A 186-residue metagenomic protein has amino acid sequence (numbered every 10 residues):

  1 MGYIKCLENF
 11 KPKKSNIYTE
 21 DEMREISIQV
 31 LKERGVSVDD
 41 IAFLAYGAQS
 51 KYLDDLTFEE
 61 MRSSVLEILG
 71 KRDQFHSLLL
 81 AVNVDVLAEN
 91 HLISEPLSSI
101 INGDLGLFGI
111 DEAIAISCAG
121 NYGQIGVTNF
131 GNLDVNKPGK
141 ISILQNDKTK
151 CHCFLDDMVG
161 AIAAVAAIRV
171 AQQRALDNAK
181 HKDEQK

Functional and structural regions predicted by a protein language model:
G2-K13: Acidic, low-complexity proline/glycine-rich segments
Y3-K5, M23, K182-Q185: Intrinsically disordered, low-complexity coil segments
C6, C118, C151-C153: Generic recognition of cysteine residues
N16, E20, R34, D54 (+4 more regions): Intrinsic-disorder-associated interaction segments
I17-N83: N-terminal interaction modules that seed assembly of large macromolecular complexes
F43-G47, L80-A81, I114-Y122, G160-A167: Short, hydrophobic/amphipathic alpha-helical patches that form generic packing surfaces within helical domains
E59-V135: Long, charge-patterned amphipathic interaction tracts in eukaryotic proteins
V127-K186: Glycine-rich, aromatic-bearing surface loops/beta-hairpins
